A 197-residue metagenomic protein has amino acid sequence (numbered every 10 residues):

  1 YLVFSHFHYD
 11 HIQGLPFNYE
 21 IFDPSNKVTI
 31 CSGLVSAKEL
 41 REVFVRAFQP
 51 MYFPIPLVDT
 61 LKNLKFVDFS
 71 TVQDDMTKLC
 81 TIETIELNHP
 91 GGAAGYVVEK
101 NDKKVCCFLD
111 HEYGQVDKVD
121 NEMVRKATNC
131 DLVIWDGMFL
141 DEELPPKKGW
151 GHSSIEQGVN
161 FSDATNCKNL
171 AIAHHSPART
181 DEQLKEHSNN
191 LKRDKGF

Functional and structural regions predicted by a protein language model:
Y1-C106, D117, M123-V124, D181 (+1 more regions): Binuclear metal-dependent hydrolase catalytic cores
H6, D110, H174: Active-site glycine-centered loops adjacent to acidic/histidine catalytic or metal-binding residues that shape
L34, H111, S176: Residue-level signal for short, function-critical loop segments
V105-D110, L144: Short, basic, glycine/proline-bearing loop/turn elements
Q115-F197: Cap/insert and terminal regions of metallo-dependent hydrolase folds
